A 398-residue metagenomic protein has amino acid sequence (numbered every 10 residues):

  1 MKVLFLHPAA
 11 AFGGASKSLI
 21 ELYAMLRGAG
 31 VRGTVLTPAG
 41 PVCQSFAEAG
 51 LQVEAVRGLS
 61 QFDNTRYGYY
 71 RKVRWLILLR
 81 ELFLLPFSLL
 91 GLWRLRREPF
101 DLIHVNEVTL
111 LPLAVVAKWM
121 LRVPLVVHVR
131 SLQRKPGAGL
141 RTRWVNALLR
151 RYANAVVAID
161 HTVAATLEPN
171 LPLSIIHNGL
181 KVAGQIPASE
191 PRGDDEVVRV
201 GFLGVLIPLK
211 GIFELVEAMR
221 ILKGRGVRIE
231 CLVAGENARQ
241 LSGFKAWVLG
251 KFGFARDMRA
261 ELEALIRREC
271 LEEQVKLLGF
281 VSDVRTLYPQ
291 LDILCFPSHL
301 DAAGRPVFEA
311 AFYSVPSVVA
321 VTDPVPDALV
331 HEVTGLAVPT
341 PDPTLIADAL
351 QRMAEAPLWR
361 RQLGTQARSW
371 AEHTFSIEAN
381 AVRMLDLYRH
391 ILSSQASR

Functional and structural regions predicted by a protein language model:
L4, R192-K210, V216-M219, L232-A234: Conserved donor-binding/catalytic core segment of Leloir-type glycosyltransferases
S16-E21, I207-I221, V233, T344 (+1 more regions): A conserved mid-protein helix/loop that constitutes part of the nucleotide-sugar donor-binding site
L84, V105-L111, V129: Short His-centered aromatic/hydrophobic patch
T162, G179: Carbohydrate-associated surface elements
F244-G279: Nucleotide-activated donor-binding/catalytic signature segment of Leloir-type glycosyltransferases, i.e., the conserved
F280, H299: Aromatic "clamp/platform" in nucleotide-sugar-dependent glycosyltransferases that forms part of the donor/acceptor
P316-A320, L329: Short hydrophobic beta-strand element within catalytic cores of glycosyltransferases and related nucleotide-activated
T322, H331-E332, L336-P343, R352-P357: Conserved acidic donor-binding segment of nucleotide-sugar-dependent glycosyltransferases
